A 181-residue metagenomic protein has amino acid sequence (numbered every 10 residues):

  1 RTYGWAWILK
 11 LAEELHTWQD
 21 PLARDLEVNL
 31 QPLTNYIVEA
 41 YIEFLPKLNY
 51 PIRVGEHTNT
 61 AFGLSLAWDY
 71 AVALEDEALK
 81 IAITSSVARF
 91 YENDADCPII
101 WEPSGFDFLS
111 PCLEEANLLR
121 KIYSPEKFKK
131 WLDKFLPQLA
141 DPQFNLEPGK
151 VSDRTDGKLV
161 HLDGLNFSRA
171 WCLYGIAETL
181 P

Functional and structural regions predicted by a protein language model:
R1-L9, E13, P148, T155 (+1 more regions): Extracellular glycan-targeting catalytic surfaces
Y3-G4, L9-P142: Eukaryote-skewed repeat-based solenoidal scaffolds used as protein-protein interaction platforms, primarily
L64, C112, N166, A170-L173: TPR repeat positional signature
Y123-G164, R169-A170: A beta-strand-loop signature enriched in Asp, Gly, Thr, and Trp that corresponds to the sialidase/neuraminidase Asp-box
W171-P181: Extended alpha-helical scaffolding segments
